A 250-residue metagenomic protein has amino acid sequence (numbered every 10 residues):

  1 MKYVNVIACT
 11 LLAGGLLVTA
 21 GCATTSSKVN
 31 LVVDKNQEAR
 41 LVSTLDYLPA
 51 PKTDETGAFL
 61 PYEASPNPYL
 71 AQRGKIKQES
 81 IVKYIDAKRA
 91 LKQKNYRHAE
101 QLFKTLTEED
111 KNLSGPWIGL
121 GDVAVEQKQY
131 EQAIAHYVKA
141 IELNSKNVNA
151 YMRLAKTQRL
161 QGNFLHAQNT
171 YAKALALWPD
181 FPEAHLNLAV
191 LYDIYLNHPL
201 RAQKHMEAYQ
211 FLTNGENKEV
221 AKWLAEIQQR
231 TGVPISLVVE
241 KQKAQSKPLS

Functional and structural regions predicted by a protein language model:
R73-E109, D122, E126: Alpha-helical segment of the N-proximal tetratricopeptide repeat
I85, G119, R153, N187 (+1 more regions): Canonical tetratricopeptide repeat
K88, D122, K156, V190-L191 (+1 more regions): Residue-level recognition of tetratricopeptide repeat
L91, I118, V125, R159 (+1 more regions): Position-specific recognition of the canonical hydrophobic site in helix A of tetratricopeptide repeat
Q93-Q101, E126-K139, Q161-K173, N197-H205 (+1 more regions): Structural signature of tandem alpha-helical TPR/SEL1-like repeats, specifically the intra-repeat loop/turn
K111, S145, P179, N214-G215: Short coil turns that delineate tetratricopeptide repeat
P116, A150, A184, E219-V220: TPR alpha-solenoid repeat register
I194-S250: Terminal, low-structured helical/coil segments at or just beyond the last alpha-helical repeat
